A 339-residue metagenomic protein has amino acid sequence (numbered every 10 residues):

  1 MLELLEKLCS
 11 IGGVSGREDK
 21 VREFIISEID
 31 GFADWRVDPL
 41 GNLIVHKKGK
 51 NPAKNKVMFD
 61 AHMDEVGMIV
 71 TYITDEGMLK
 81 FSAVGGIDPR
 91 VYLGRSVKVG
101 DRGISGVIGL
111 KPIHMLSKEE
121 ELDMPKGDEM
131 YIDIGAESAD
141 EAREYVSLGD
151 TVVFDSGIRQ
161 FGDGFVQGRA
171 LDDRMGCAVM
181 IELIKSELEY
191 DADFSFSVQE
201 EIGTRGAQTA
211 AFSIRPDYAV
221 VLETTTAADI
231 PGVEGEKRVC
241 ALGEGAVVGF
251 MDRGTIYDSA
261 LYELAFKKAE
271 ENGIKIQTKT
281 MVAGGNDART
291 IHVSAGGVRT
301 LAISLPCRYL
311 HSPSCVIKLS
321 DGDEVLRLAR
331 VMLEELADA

Functional and structural regions predicted by a protein language model:
M1-A339: N-terminal hydrophobic/helix-forming segments and targeting peptides
